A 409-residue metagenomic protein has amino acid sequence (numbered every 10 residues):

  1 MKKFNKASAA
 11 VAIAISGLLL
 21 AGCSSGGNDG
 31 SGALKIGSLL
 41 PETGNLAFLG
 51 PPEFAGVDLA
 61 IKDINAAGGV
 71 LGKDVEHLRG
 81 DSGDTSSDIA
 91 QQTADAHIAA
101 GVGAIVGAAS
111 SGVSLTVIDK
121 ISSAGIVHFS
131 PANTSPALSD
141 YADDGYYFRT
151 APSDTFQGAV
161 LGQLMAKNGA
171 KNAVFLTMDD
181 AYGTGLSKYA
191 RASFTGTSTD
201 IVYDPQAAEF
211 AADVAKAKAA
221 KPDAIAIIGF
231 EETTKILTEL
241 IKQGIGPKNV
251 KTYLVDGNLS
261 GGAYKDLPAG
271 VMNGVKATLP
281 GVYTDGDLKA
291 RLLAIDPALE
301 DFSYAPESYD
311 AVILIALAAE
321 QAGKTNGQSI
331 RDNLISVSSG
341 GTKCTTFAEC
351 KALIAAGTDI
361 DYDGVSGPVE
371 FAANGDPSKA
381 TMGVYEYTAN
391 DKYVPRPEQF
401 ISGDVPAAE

Functional and structural regions predicted by a protein language model:
K2-E409: Extracytosolic ligand-binding ectodomains
